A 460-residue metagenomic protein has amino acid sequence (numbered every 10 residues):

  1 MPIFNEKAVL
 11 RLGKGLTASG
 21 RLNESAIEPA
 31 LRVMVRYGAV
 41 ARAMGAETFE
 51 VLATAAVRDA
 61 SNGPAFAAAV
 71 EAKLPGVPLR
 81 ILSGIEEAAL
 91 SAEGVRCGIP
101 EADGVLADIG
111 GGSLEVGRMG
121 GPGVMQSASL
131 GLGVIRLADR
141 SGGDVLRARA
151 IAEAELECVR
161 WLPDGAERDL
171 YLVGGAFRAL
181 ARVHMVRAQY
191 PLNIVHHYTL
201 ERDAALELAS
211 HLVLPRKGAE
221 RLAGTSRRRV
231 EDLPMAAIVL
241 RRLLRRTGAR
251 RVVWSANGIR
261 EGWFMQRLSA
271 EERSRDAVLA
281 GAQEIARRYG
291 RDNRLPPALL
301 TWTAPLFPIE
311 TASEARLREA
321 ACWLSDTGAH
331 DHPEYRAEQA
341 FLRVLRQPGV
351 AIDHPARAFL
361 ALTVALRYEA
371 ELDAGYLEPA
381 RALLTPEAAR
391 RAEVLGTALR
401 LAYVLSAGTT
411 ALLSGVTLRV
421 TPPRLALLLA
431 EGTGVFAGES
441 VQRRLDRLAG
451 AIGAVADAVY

Functional and structural regions predicted by a protein language model:
M1, A107-S113, V173-A176, A256: A short acidic Gly-Thr/Ser loop motif
M1, L12, A88-A92, I109-G117: Short glycine/serine/threonine-rich phosphate/pyrophosphate-binding segments that cradle anionic phosphate groups
M1-I3, G123-M125: Beta-strand initiation motifs
P2-K7, R11-K14, M44: N-terminal glycine-rich anion-binding loops that anchor highly charged ligand groups
G15-A43, A56-F66, E71-C97, E101-D103 (+4 more regions): Helical "lid/coupling" subdomains associated with nucleotide-phosphate turnover
T48: Cationic, histidine-enriched alpha-helical/coil surfaces that engage anionic ligands
F436-V455: Short, non-transmembrane amphipathic alpha-helical segments
